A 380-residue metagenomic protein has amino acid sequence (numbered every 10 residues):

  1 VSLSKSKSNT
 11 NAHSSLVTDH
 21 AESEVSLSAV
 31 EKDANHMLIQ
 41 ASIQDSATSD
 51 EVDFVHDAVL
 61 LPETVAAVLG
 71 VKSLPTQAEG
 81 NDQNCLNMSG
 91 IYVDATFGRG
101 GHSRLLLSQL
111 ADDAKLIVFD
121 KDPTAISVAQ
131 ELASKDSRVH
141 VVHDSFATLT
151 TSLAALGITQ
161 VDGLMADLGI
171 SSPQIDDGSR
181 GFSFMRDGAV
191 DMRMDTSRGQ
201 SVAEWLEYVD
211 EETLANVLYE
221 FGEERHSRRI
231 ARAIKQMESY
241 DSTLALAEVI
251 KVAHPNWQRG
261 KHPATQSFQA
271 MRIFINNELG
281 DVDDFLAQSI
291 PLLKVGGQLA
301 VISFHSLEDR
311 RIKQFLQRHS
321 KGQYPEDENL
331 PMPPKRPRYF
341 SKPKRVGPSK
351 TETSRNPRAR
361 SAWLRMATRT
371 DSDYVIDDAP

Functional and structural regions predicted by a protein language model:
V1-P380: S-adenosyl-L-methionine-dependent methyltransferase catalytic core, i.e., the SAM/SAH-binding region
